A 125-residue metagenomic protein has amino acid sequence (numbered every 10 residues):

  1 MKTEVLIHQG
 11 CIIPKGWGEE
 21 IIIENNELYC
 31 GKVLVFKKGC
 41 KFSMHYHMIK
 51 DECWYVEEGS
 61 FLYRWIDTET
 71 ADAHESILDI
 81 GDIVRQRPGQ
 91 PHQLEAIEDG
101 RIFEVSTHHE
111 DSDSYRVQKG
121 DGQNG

Functional and structural regions predicted by a protein language model:
T3-Q9, I13-P14, T70, E95-G125: Double-stranded beta-helix
H8-M44, K50: A short glycine-rich, His/Asp/Glu-containing loop-to-beta-strand
V33, C53, H74-S76: Short, surface-exposed secondary-structure edge patches
G39, E58, D99: ATP/adenylate-binding site constellation spanning eukaryotic-like Ser/Thr protein kinases, ABC-transporter
S43-H45, Y63-W65, Q86, P91-I97 (+1 more regions): Short beta-strand His + acidic residue motifs that chelate non-heme Fe in jelly-roll/DSBH and cupin folds
I49-T68: Glycine- and acidic-residue-biased ligand/ion/polar-headgroup-sensing regions
D67-G89: Short acidic-glycine-tyrosine-enriched beta hairpin
